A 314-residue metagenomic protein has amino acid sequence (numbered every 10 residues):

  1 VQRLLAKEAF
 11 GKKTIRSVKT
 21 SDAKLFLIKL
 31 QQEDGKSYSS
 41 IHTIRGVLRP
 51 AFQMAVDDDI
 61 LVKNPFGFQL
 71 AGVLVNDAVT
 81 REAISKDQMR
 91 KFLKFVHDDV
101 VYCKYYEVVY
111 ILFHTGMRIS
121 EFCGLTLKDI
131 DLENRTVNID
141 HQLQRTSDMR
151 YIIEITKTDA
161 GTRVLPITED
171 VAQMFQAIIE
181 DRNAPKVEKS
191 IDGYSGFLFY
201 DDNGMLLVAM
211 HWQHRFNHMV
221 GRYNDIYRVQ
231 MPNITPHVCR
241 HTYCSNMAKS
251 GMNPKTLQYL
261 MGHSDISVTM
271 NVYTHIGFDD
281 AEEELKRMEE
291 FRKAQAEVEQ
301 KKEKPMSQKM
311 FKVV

Functional and structural regions predicted by a protein language model:
V1-I60, A78, V100-V101, L206-H211 (+1 more regions): N-terminal core-binding DNA-recognition domain of tyrosine site-specific recombinases/integrases
V1-K24, E180-Y194, E290, A296-E299: N-terminal DNA-binding module of tyrosine recombinases/phage integrases
D34, K94-Y105, T115, L165 (+3 more regions): Short, basic (Lys/Arg/His-rich) helix/loop patches that form interaction surfaces in the mid-to-C-terminal regions
H42-G46, D57, L61-L125, E133 (+3 more regions): Basic, Lys/Arg- and aromatic-enriched nucleic-acid-binding interface segment
V56-P65, L132-R135, H141, I179-S190 (+2 more regions): Proline-centered turn/helix-capping motifs that create local helix->coil transitions or kinks
V75, A83, Q142-L143, M261-R287: Catalytic-site neighborhood detector that most strongly recognizes the C-terminal catalytic loop/helix of tyrosine
D129-T136, M252-T274: Short, polar N-cap/turn motifs at the start of nucleic acid-interacting alpha helices
N134, R145-S147, Y151-T162, E169-V171 (+2 more regions): C-terminal secondary-structure termini that scaffold catalytic or DNA-interacting sites
